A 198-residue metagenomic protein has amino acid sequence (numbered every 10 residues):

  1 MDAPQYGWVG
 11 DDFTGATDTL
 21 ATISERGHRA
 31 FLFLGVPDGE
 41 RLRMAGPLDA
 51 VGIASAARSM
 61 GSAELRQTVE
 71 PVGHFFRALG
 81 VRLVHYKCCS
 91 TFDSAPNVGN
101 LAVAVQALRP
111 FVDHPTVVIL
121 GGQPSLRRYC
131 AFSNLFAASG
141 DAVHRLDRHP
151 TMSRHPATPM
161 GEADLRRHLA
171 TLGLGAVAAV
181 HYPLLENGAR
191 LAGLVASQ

Functional and structural regions predicted by a protein language model:
D2-P47, Q67-T68, G122-S125: N-terminal basic/disordered segments at the start of proteins
P4, D49, G61-L65, G73-H85 (+1 more regions): Cap/lid and interdomain-hinge subdomains that line or gate substrate/regulatory clefts in soluble alpha/beta enzymes
G10, S55-A57, C88-S90: Short glycine-centered, acidic/aromatic-flanked micro-motifs in structured strand/loop junctions that mark active-site
D12, A56, Y182-L184: Structural motif
D18-S24, Y86-C89, D147-R148: A generic short-segment signal for beta-strand/edge and adjacent turn/coil regions
G46-A57: A structural-propensity feature for long, helix-poor, extended segments
